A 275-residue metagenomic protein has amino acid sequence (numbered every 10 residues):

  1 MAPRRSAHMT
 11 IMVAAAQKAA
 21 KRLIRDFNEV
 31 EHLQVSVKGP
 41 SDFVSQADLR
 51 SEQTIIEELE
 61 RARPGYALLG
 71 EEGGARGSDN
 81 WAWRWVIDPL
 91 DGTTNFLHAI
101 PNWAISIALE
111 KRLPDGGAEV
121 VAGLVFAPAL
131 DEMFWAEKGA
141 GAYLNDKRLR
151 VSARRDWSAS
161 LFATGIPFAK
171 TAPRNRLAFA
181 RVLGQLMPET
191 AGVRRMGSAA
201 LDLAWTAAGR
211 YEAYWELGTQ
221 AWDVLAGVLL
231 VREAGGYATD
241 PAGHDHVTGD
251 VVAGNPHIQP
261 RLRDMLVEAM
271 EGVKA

Functional and structural regions predicted by a protein language model:
M1-L90, D264, E271-A275: N-terminal subdomain of lithium-sensitive/metallo-dependent phosphomonoesterases centered on the IMPase/IPPase/PAP
M12, A16-A19, G123, G227 (+1 more regions): Small-residue (primarily alanine) positions within well-ordered alpha-helices, especially packing/interaction faces
L23, D48, L59, T93 (+6 more regions): Residue-level signal for inorganic ion chemistry
S36, G77-D79, H98, D115-G117 (+4 more regions): Solvent-exposed alpha-helices and their adjacent loops that cap or buttress functional pockets in soluble metabolic
P40, L130, D245-T248: Short acidic/glycine-enriched loop/turn segments that link adjacent beta-strands
D79-Y143: DPxDG-like acidic metal-binding loop motif
R150-A275: An extended, acidic
